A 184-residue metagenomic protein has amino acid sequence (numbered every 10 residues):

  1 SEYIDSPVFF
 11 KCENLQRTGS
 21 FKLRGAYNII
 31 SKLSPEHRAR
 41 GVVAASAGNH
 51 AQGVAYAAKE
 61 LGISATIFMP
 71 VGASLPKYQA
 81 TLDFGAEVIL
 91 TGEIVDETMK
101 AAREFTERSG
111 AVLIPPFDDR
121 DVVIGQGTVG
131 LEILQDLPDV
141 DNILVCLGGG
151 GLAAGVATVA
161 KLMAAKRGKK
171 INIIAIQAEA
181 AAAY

Functional and structural regions predicted by a protein language model:
S1-Y184: PLP-dependent amino-acid enzyme catalytic core
